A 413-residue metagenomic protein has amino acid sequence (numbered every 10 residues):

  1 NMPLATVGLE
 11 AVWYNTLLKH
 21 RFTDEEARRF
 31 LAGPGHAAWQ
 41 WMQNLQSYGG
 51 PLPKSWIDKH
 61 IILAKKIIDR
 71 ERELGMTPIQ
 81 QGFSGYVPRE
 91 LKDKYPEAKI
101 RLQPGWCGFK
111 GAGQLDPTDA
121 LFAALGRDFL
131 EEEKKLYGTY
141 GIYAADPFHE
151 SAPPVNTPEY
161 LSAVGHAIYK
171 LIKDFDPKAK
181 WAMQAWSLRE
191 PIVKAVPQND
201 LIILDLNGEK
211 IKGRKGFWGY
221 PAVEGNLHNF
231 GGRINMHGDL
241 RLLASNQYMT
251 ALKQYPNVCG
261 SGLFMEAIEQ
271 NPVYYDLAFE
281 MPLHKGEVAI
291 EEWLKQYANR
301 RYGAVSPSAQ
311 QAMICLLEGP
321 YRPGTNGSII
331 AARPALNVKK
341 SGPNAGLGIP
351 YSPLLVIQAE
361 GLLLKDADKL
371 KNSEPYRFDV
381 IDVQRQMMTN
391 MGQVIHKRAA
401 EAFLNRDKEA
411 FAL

Functional and structural regions predicted by a protein language model:
N1-M313, L317-R322, N326, R333-P353 (+2 more regions): Catalytic-core regions of glycoside hydrolase
P343-L413: Histidine-centered catalytic/metal-binding microenvironments
